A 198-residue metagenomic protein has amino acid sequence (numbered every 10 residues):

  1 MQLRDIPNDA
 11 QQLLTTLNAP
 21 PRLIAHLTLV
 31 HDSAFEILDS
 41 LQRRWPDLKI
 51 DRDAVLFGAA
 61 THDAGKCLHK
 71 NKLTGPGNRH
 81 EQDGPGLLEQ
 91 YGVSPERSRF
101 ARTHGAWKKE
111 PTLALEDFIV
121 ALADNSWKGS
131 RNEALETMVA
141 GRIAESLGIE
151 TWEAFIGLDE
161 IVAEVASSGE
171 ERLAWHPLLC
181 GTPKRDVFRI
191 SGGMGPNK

Functional and structural regions predicted by a protein language model:
M1-Q11: Short alpha-helical hairpin
Q12, N18, A25, L29-S40: A positional/architectural concept
T15-T16, D47-I149: Divalent metal-dependent catalytic cores for phosphoryl transfer on phosphate-bearing substrates
P21, A25-T28, P95, R99: Short, solvent-exposed positions on alpha-helices
L41-W45: Inter-helical turn/loop segments and adjacent helix faces that build the functional surface of alpha-helical bundle
W152-K198: Charged phosphate-binding loop/patch that engages nucleotide di/tri-phosphates or the phosphate backbone of nucleic
